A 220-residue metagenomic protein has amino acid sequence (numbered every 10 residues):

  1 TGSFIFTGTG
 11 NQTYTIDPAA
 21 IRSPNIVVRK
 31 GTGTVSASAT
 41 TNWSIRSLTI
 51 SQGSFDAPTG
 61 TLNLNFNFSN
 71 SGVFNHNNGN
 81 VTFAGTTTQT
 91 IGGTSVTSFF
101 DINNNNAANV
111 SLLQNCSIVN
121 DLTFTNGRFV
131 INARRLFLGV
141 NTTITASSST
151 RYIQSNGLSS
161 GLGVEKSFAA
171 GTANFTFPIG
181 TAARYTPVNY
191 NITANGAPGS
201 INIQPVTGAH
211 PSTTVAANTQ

Functional and structural regions predicted by a protein language model:
T1-Q220: Extracellular beta-sheet-rich ligand-binding/adhesion modules
